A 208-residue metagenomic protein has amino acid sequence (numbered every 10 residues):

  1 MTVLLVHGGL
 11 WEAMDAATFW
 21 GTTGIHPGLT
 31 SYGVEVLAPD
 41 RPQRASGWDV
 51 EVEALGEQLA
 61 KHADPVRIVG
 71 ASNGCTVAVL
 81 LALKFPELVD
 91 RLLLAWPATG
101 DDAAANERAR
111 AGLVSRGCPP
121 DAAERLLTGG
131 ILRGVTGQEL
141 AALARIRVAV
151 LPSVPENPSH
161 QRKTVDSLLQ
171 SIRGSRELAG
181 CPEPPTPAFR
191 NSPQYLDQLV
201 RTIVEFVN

Functional and structural regions predicted by a protein language model:
L10-G24: The serine-hydrolase catalytic nucleophile loop
I25-S46: Conserved alpha/beta-hydrolase
D49-V66: Conserved acidic catalytic loop of the alpha/beta-hydrolase fold
G70-A78: Gly/Ala-rich beta-loop-alpha elbow adjacent to hydrolase catalytic centers
V79, L83, L92-R116: Flexible "cap/lid" loop of the alpha/beta hydrolase fold
L143-A144, V150-P152: Short beta-strand/loop motif that positions the catalytic acidic residue of the alpha/beta-hydrolase fold
N157-T164: Conserved alpha/beta-hydrolase "acid-adjacent" motif
S175-N208: Catalytic active-site module of serine/aspartate enzymes centered on a nucleophile-bearing elbow/loop
